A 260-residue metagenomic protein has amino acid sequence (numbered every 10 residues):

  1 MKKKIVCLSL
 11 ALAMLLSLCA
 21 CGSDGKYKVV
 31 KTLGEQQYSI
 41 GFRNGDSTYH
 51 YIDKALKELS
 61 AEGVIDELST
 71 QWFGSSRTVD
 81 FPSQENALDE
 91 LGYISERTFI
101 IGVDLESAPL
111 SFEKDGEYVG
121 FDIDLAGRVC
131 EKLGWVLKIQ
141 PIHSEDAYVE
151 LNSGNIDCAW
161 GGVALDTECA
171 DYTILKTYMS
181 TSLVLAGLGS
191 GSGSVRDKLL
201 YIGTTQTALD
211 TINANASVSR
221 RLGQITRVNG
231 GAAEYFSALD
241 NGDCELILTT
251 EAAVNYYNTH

Functional and structural regions predicted by a protein language model:
M1-I5, S9: Positively charged n-region of N-terminal signal peptides that target proteins for export
S17-A20: C-terminal motif of bacterial Sec signal peptides marking the signal peptidase cleavage site
G22, T32-V79, I123-K132, G189-L209: Extended ligand-binding regions for polar small-molecule ligands
S23-K26, S47, V163, T181-H260: Pocket-lining segment of extracytoplasmic ligand-binding domains
G25-D53, F81, L105, T177-G187 (+2 more regions): Periplasmic-binding protein-like
G25-G34, F42, G92, I123 (+4 more regions): Acidic, polar ligand-binding/catalytic clefts
V30, G41, F99-D104, S111 (+2 more regions): Short, well-ordered beta-strand segments
T48-S75, L88, G92-V163, I225-N229 (+2 more regions): Extracytoplasmic small-molecule ligand-binding "clamshell" domains of the periplasmic binding protein/Venus flytrap
